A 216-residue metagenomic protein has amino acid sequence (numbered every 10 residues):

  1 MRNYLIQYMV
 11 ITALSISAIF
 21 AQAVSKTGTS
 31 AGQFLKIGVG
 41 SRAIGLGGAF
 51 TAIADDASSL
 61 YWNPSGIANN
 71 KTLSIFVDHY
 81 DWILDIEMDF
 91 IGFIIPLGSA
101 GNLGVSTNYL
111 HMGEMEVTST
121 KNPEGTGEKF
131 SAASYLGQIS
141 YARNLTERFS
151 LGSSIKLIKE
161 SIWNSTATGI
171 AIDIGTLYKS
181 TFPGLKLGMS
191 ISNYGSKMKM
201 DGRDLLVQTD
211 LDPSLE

Functional and structural regions predicted by a protein language model:
M1-M9: Bacterial N-terminal signal peptides that target proteins for export
T12-A13: Gram-negative bacterial Sec-dependent N-terminal signal peptides
I16-A21: Sec/Tat signal peptide C-region and signal peptidase I cleavage site
Q22-G47, I53, T72, Y80 (+1 more regions): Outer-membrane beta-barrel porins/channels
S58-N69: N-terminal periplasmic accessory domains that precede and gate Gram-negative outer-membrane beta-barrel machines
